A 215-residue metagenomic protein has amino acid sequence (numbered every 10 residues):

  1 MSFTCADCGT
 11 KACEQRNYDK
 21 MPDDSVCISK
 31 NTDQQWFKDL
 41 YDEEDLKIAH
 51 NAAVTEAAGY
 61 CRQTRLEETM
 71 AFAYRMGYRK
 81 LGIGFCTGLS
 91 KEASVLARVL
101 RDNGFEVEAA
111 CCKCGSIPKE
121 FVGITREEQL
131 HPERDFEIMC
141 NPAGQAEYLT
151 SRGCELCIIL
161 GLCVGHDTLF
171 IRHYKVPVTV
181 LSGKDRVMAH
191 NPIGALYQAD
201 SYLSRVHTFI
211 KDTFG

Functional and structural regions predicted by a protein language model:
M1-K80, T87-E92: Electropositive, gly/pro-rich neighborhoods at or near active sites that engage anionic ligands
G59-Q63, F85-A93, G115-S116, L160-T168: Gly/Ser/Thr-rich loops at beta-strand to alpha-helix junctions that form or flank small-molecule/cofactor-binding
Y78-T87, A109-K113, L156-L160: Short glycine-rich or small-residue beta-strand-to-loop segments that form or flank ligand, phosphate, metal/Fe-S
K91-P142: Long, charge-dense
E92-V99, D167-V176: Short Gly/Thr/Asp-enriched flexible loops that form oxyanion-binding sites at enzyme active sites
E106-K113, L169, H173-N191: Short, acidic/small-residue loops that bind anionic groups at enzyme active sites
E137-S151, L162-V164: Active-site glycine-rich loop that binds ribose-phosphate moieties when present
T179-G215: C-terminal functional extensions of proteins
